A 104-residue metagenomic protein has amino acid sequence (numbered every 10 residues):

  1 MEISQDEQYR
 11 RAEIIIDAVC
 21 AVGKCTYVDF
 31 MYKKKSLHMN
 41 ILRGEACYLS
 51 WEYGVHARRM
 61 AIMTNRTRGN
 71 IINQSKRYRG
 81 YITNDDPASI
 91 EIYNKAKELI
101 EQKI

Functional and structural regions predicted by a protein language model:
M1-A18, A96-I104: General nucleic-acid-binding
I16, H56-R58: Helix-turn-helix DNA-binding elements, focusing on the entry/boundary residues of the two helices that contact DNA
A18-R43: Short, Lys/Arg-enriched anionic-surface-contact patches
H38-V55: Short, amphipathic alpha-helical "recognition" segments used to contact nucleic acids or chromatin
R59-M63: Short alpha-helical "recognition helix" segments of helix-turn-helix
R68-I72: Helix-turn-helix DNA-binding helix
R77-I104: Intrinsically disordered, low-complexity basic tails/linkers immediately adjacent to helix-turn-helix/homeobox/MYB/SANT
